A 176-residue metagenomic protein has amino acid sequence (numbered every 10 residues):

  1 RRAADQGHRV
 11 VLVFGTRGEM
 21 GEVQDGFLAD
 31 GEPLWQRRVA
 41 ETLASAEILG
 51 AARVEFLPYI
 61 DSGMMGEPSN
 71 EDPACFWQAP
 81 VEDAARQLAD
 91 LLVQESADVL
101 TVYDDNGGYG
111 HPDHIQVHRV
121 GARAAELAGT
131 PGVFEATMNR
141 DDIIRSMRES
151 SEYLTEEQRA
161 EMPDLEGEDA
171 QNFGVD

Functional and structural regions predicted by a protein language model:
R1-S96, A122-L127: Active-site rim/loop-helix segments in enzyme catalytic domains that contact anionic ligands
R2, S69-A74, Q78-D176: Metal-dependent de-N-acetylase/amidase catalytic core
